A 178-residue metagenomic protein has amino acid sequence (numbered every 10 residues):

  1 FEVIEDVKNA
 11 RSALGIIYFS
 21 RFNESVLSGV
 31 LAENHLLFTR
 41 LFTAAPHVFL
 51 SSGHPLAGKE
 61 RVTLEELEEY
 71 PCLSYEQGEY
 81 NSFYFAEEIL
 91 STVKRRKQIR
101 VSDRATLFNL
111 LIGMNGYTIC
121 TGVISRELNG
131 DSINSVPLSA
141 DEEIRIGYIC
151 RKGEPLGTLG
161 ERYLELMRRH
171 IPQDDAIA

Functional and structural regions predicted by a protein language model:
F1-D6, P155-T158: N-terminal winged-helix
E2, K8-A13, Y18, Q77-N134: Hydrophobic hinge/microswitch elements
I4-E5, T39, E65, F108-N109 (+1 more regions): Alpha-helical segments flanking ligand/cofactor-binding loops in enzyme cores
S20, E24-S25, L56-A57, L64-V93 (+3 more regions): Secondary-structure junction motif
V26, A32-T39, A44-A45, A105-E154: Beta-alpha-beta core module
V30-C72: Flexible hinge/capping segments at coil-to-helix
G53-V62, A140-E142, G153-L159: Short helix-loop capping/hinge motifs at secondary-structure junctions, enriched in acidic/polar residues
E65, R145, I149-A178: Extended ligand-binding regions for polar small-molecule ligands
